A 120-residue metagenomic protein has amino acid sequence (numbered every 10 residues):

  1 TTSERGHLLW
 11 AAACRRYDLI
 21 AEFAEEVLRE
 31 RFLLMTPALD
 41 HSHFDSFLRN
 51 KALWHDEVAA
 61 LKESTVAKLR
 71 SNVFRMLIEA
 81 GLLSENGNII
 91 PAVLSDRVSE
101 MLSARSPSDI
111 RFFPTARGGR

Functional and structural regions predicted by a protein language model:
T2-H7: Hydrophobic, aromatic-lined core segments that form the binding pocket/scaffold for planar heteroaromatic ligands
L9-A11, R15-A38: Positively charged, polyanion-binding regions of nucleic-acid-associated proteins
C14, D18, A38-S42, E63-S71: Short, amphipathic alpha-helical segments
E22-E26, S46, R75: Contiguous, well-ordered alpha-helical segments that form the cores/surfaces of helical PPI scaffolds
E26, E30, L34, N50-W54 (+2 more regions): Amphipathic alpha-helical interaction surfaces
L33-H41, E57-L61, N88: Short acidic alpha-helical/loop segments enriched in Asp/Glu that coordinate divalent cations
D40-D56: DNA-recognition alpha helix
A59-R120: Accessory, usually C-terminal, subdomains that scaffold auxiliary metal cofactors
